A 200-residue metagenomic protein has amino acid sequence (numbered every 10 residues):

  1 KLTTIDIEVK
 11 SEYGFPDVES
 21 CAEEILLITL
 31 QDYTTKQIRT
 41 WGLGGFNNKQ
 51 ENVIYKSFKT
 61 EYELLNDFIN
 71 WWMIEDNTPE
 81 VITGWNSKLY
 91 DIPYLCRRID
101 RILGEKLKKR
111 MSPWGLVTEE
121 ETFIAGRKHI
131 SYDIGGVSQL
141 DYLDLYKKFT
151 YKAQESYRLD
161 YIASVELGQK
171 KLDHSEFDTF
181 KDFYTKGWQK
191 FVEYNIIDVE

Functional and structural regions predicted by a protein language model:
K1-D76, E193-E200: DnaQ-like (DEDDh/DEDDy) 3′-5′ exonuclease domain used for proofreading and 3′-end trimming on nucleic acids
P16, Y94-R97, Y151: Short acidic, glycine/serine/threonine-rich loops at helix termini
A22-E24, S131-G136: A short, structural micro-pattern
W71, R98, I162-A163: Residues within well-ordered alpha helices
D76-D91, G136-E200: Acidic, Mg2+-coordinating catalytic module of metal-dependent nucleases/exonucleases that use a two-metal-ion mechanism
Y90-R110: Short Gly/Thr/Asp-enriched flexible loops that form oxyanion-binding sites at enzyme active sites
L103-Y132: Short mixed-charge
